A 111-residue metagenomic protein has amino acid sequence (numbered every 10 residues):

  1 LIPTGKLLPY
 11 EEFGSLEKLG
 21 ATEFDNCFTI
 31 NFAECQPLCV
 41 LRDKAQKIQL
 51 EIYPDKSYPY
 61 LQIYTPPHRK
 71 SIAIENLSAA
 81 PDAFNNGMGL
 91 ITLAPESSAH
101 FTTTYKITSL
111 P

Functional and structural regions predicted by a protein language model:
L1-D55: Active-site/ligand-binding surface loops and adjacent short beta/alpha elements that line catalytic pockets across
P3, E75-L93: Surface-exposed, gly/pro-biased binding rims or lids
Q36-L38, Y60, L90: Short, acidic/polar N-cap/turn motifs at the starts of alpha helices
L38-V40, A73, H100-T104: Beta-strand secondary-structure signal
R42-P81: Glycine-rich active-site loops that engage anionic ligands at enzyme catalytic sites
Q49-E51, L90, T102: Well-ordered beta-strand positions in beta-sheet-rich domains
D82, S109-P111: Residue-level signal for secondary-structure boundary sites
T92-S109: Short Pro-Gly-centered flexible turn/kink motifs
